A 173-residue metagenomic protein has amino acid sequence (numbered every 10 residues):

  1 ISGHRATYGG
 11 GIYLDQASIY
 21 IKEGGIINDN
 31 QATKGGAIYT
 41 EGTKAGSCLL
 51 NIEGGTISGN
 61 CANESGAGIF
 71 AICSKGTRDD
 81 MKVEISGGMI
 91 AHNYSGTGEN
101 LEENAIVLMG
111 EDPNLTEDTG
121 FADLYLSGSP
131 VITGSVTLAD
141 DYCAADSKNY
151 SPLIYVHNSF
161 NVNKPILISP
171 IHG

Functional and structural regions predicted by a protein language model:
S2-R5, I12-Q31, Y39-C61, I69-S95 (+2 more regions): Surface-exposed loop/turn motifs in large extracellular/passenger domains
T97-G98, E102-E103: Glycine- and aromatic-rich loop/turn segments at beta-sheet edges
H172-G173: N-terminal accessory interaction module
